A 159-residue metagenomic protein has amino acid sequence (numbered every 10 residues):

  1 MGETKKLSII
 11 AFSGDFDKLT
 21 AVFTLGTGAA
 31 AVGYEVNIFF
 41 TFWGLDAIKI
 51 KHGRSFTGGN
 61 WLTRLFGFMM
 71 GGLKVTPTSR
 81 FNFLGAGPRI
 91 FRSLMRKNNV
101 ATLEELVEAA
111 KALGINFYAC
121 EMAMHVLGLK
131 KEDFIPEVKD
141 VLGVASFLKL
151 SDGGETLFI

Functional and structural regions predicted by a protein language model:
M1-L7, D46: Secretory/periplasmic and organellar redox-cofactor proteins
K6, G67, G153-G154: Polar low-complexity intrinsically disordered regions
I9-L19, I48-K49, L94-N98: Short, glycine-rich nucleotide/cofactor-binding loops
T20-G33, I38: Histidine-anchored nucleotide/phosphate-binding helix
V36-F42, Y118-E121: Short internal beta-strands
G44-G58: N-terminal beta-loop-helix "entrance" segment that forms/cooperates in small-molecule cofactor or anionic ligand
F56-M95, N99: A glycine-rich helix N-cap at a beta->alpha junction
F83-A145, K149: A charged, amphipathic interaction segment
